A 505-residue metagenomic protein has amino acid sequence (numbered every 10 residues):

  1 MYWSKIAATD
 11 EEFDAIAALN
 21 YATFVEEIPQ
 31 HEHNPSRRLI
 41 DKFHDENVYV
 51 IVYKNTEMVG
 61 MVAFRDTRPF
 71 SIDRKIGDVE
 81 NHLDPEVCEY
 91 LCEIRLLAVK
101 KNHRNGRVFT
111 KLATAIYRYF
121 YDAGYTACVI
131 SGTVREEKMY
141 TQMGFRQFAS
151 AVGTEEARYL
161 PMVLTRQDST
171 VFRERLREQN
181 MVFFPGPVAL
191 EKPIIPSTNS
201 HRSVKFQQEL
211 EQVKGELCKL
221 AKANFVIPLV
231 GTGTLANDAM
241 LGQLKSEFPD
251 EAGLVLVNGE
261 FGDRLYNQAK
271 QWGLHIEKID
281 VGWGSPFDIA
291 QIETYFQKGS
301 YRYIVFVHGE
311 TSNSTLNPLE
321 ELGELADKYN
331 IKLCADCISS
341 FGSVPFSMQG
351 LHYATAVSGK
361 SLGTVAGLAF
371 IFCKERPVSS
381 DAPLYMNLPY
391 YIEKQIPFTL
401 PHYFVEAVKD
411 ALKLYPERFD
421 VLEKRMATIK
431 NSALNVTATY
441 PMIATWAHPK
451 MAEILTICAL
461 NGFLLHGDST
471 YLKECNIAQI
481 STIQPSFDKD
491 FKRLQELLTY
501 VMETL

Functional and structural regions predicted by a protein language model:
M1-P29, R37-E46, E57, L97-N102 (+1 more regions): Terminal substrate-recognition subdomain of acyl/acetyltransferases
V59-R104: Conserved acyl-donor/pantetheine-binding loop and adjacent beta-alpha core of acyl/acetyltransferases and related
A189, G359-T428: Active-site C-terminal subdomain of aminotransferase-like
I195-A239, Q243, Q268, Y415 (+1 more regions): Conserved N-terminal alpha-helix of the aminotransferase class I/II PLP-enzyme fold
K245-G262: Conserved PLP-anchoring active-site segment centered on the Schiff-base-forming lysine
F287-C337: Active-site phosphate-binding strand-loop segment of PLP-dependent enzymes
M426-A427, N435-T445: Conserved glycine-rich beta-strand-loop-beta hairpin in the small C-terminal domain of fold type I
Y440-T499: Conserved C-terminal alpha-helix-loop-beta "cap" of PLP-dependent enzymes that closes/shapes the active-site mouth
